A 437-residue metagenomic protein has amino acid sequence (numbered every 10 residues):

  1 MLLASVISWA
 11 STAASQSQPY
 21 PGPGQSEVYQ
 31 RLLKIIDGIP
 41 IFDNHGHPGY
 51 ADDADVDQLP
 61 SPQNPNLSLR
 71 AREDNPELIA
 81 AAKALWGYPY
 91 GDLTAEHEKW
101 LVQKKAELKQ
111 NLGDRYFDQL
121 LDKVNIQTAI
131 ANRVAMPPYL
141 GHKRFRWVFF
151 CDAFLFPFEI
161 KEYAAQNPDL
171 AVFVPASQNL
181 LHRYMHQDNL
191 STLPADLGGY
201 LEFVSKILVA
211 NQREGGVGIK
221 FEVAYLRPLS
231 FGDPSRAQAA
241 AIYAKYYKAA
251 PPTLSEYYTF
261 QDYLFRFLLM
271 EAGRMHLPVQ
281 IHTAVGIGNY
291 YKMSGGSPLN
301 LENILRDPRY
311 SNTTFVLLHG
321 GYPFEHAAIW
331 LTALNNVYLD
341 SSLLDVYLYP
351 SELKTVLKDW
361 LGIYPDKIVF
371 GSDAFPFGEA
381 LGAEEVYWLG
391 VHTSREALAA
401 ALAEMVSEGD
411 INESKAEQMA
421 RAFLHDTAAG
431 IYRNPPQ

Functional and structural regions predicted by a protein language model:
M1-S8: Bacterial N-terminal signal peptides
A10-S17: Boundary at the C-terminal end of the N-terminal hydrophobic targeting segment
P19-N44, Q63-A95, K99-E107, F117 (+2 more regions): Mid-to-C-terminal alpha-helical segments outside catalytic/metal-binding sites
P23, G296-Q437: H/E-rich (His + Asp/Glu) clusters that bind or coordinate divalent metals
D37, D57-F149, F154, N167-T192 (+1 more regions): Alpha-helical scaffold segments that flank or form the walls of functional sites
P40-D53, P278-G286: Histidine-centered catalytic micro-motifs
P168-D188, P234-S255, R395-A403: A solvent-exposed, charged loop/short amphipathic helix patch at secondary-structure junctions
A195-F221, P228-V337, S351-V369: Histidine/acidic residue-rich metal-binding segments in metalloenzymes
